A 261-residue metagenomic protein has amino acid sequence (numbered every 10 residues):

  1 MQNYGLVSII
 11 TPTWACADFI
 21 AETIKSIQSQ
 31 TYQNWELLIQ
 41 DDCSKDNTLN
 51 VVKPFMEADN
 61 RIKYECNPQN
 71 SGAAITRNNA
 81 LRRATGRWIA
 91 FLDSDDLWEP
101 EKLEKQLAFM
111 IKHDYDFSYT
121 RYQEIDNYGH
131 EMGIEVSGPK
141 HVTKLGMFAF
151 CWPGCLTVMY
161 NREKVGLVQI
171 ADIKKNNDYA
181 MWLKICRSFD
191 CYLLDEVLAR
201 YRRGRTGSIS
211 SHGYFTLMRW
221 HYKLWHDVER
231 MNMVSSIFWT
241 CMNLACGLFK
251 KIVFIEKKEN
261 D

Functional and structural regions predicted by a protein language model:
M1-Q28: N-proximal low-complexity "stem/linker" segments adjacent to membrane-targeting elements
Y4-V7, Q28-I39, N47, D59-K63: Short loop->beta transition adjacent to catalytic acidic/histidine clusters or analogous donor-positioning motifs
I9, R82, I134-T216, W220-H221: Conserved nucleotide-sugar donor-binding catalytic segment
D18-A21, D46-P54, L97, E101: Acidic helix N-cap motif at the loop->helix transition within catalytic regions of sugar-transfer enzymes
Q33, D41-N50, Q69-S71, D93: A conserved acidic beta->alpha catalytic loop
N67-A84, K105: Glycine-rich, basic loop-to-helix element that forms the pyrophosphate-binding segment of sugar-nucleotide handling
I89: Short aromatic/hydrophobic "clamp" motif used to bind/position activated sugar donors
E101-M132: Conserved donor NDP-sugar-binding/catalytic core segment of glycosyltransferases
